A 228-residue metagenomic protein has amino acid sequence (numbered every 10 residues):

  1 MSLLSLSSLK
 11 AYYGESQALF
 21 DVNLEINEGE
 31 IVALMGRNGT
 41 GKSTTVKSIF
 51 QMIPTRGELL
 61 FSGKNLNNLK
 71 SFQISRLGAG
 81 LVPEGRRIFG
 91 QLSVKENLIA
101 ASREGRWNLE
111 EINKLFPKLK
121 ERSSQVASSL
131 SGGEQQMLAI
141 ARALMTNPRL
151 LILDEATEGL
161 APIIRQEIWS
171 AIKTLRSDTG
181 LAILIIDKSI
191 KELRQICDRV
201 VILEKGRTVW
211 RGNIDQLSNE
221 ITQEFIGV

Functional and structural regions predicted by a protein language model:
S2-V228: Glycine-rich phosphate-binding loops of nucleotide-dependent enzymes
